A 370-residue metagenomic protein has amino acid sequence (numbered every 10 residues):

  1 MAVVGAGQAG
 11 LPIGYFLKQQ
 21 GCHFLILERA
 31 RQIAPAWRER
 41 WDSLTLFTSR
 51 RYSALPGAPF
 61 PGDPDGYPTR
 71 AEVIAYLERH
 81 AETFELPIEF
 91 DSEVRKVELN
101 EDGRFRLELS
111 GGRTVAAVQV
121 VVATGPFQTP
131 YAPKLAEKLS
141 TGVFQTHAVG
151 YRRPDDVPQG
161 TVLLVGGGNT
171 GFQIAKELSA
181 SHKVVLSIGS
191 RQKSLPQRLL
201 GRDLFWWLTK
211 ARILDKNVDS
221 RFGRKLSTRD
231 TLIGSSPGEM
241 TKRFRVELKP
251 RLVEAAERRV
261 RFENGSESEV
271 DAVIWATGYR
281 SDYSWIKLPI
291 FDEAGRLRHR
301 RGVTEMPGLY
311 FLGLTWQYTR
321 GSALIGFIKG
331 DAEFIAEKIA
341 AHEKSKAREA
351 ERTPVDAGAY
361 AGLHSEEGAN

Functional and structural regions predicted by a protein language model:
M1-A30, A34-A36, D65-N370: Flavin (primarily FAD) cofactor-binding/catalytic cores of flavoenzymes
Q32, W41-L44: Aromatic-lined carbohydrate-binding/catalytic grooves of carbohydrate-active enzymes
W37-W41, T48, R198: Short, flexible helix/strand-to-coil boundary loops that buttress conserved ligand/catalytic motifs in alpha/beta
F47-D65, D215-N217: Glycine-rich flavin
